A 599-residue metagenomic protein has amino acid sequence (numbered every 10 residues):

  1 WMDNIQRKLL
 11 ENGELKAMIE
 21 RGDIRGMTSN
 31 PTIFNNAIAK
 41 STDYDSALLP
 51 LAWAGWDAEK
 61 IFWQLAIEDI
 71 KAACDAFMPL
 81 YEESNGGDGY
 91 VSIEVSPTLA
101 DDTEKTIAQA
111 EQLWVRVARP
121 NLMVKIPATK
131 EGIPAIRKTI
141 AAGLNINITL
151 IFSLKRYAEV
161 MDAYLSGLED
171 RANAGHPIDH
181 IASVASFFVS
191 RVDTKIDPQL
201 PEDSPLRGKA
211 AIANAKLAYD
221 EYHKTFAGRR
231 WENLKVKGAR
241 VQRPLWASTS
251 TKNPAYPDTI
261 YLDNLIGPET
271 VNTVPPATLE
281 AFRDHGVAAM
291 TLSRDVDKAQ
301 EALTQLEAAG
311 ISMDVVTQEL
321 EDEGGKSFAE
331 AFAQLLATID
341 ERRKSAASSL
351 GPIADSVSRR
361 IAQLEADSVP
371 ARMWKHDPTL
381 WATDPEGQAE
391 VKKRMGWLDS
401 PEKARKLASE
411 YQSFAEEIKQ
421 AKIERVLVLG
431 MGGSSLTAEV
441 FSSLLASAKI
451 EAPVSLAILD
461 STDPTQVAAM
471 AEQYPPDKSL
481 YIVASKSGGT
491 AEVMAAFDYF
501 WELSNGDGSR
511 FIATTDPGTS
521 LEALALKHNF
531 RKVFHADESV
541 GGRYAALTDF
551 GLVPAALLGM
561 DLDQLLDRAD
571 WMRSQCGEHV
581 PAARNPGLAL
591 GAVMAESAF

Functional and structural regions predicted by a protein language model:
W1-N4, R25-S29, G89-V95, L122-I126 (+4 more regions): Hydrophobic faces of well-ordered beta-strands that scaffold small-molecule active sites in alpha/beta enzyme cores
W1-Y44: N-terminal capping/small domains of soluble enzymes
L9, G13, D102-I107, I126-I140 (+1 more regions): Active-site-adjacent beta->alpha loops and helix N-cap segments on the catalytic face of soluble alpha/beta enzymes
S29, I33-A135: Active-site beta->alpha loop and helix N-cap motifs at the rims of alpha/beta catalytic domains
I136-R137, L144-A277: Catalytic alpha/beta core domains of metabolic enzymes, predominantly
G238-K344: Flexible, acidic glycine-rich loops studded with aromatic residues
S348-Q420: Extended, charge-enriched "interface" segments that sit outside catalytic cores
E416-V580, G591: Glycine-rich phosphate-binding loops that contact phosphosugars or nucleotide phosphates
